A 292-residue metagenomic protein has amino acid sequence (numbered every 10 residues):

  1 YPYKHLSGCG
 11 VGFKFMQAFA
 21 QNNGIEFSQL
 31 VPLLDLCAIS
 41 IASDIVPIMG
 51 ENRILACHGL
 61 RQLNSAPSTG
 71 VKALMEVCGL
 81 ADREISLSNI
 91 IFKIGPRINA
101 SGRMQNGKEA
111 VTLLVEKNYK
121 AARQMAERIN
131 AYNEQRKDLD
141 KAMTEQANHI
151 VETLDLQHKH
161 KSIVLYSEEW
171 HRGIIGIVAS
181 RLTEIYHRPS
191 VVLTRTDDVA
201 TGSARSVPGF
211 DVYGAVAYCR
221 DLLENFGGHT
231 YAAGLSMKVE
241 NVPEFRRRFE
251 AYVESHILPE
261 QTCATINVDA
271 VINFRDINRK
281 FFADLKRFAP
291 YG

Functional and structural regions predicted by a protein language model:
Y1-V11, Q21, S28-V31: Hydrophobic, small-residue-rich alpha-helical packing segments that form membrane-like cores
Y3, A233, V239-V242, V268-D269: Peripheral docking tails and interdomain loops at the edges of cofactor- or intermediate-handling domains
S7-K14, I177, R181: Short amphipathic alpha-helical face segments that pack within enzyme cores and frequently flank/anchor catalytic
A20-E240: Hydrophobic helix-and-loop "lid/oligomerization" segment in the mid-to-C-terminal part of catalytic domains
I45, S65-T69, Y252-G292: A contiguous loop/helix-start segment that scaffolds small-molecule binding in enzyme catalytic cores
G107, I175-I177, R246, R279-F282: Conserved strand-to-helix beginnings and helix N-cap segments that scaffold or border functional pockets
K238-P259: M16/insulysin-pitrilysin zinc metalloprotease superfamily fold
